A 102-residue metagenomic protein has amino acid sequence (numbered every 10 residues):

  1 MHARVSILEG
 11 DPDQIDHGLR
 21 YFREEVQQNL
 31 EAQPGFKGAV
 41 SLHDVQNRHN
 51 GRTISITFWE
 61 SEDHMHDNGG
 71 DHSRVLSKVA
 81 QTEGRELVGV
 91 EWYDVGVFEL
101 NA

Functional and structural regions predicted by a protein language model:
M1-T53, E60-D71, E83-A102: Short S/T/G/P-rich N-terminal loop/turn motif that feeds into the first structured element of a domain
R74-V79: A common structural junction motif
